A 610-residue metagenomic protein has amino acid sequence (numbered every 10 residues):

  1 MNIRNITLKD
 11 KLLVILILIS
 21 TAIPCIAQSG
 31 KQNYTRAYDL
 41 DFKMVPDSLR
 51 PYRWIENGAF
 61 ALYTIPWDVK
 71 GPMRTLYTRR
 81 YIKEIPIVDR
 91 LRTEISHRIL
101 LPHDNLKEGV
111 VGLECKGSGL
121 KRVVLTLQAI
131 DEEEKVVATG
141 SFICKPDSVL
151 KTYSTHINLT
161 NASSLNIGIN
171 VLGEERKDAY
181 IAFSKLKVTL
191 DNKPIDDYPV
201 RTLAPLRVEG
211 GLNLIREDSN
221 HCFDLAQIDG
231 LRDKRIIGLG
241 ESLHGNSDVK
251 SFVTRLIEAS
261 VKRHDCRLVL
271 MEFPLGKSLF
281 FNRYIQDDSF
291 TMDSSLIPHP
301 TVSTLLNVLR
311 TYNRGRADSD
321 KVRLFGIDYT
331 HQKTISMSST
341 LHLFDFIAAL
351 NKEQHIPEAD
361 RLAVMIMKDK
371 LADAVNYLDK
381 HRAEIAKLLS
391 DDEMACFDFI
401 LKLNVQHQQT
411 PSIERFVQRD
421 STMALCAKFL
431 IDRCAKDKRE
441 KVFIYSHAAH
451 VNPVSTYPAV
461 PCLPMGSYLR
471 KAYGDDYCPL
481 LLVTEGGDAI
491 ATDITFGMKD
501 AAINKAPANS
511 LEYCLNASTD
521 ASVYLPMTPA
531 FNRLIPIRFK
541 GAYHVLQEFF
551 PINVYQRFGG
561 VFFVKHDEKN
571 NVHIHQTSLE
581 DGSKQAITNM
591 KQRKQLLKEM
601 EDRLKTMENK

Functional and structural regions predicted by a protein language model:
M1-N33, K610: Bacterial Sec-dependent N-terminal signal peptides
M1-N5, I15, I19, M73-L76 (+6 more regions): A detector of low-complexity, intrinsically disordered, Ser/Thr/Gly/Pro/Ala-rich segments
I3, L16-L18, I23, R74 (+6 more regions): Generic signature of intrinsically disordered, low-complexity, basic-rich segments and short cationic peptides
T7, L13, D131, V137 (+2 more regions): A diffuse structural propensity rather than consistent per-protein peaks
I15, S20-I23, P51, L127 (+1 more regions): Exposed boundary/loop context
Q28-P205: Extracellular and organelle-lumenal recognition/adhesion modules and their flexible linkers in secreted
S29-K31, R36-Y38, I95-L101, K121-V123 (+3 more regions): Structured catalytic-domain cores with a bias toward divalent-metal coordination
